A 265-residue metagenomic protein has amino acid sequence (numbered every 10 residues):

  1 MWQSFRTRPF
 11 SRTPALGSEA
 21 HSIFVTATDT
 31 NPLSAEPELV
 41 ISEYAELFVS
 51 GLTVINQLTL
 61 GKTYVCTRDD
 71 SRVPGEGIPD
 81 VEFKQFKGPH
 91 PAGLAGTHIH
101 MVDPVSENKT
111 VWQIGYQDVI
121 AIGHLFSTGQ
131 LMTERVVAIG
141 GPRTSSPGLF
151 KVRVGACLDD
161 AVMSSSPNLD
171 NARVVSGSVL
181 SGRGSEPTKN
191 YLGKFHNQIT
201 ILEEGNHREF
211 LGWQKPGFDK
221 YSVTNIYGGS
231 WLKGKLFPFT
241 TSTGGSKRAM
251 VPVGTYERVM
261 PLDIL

Functional and structural regions predicted by a protein language model:
M1-L265: Buried, small/hydrophobic-residue-enriched core segments of structured protein domains
